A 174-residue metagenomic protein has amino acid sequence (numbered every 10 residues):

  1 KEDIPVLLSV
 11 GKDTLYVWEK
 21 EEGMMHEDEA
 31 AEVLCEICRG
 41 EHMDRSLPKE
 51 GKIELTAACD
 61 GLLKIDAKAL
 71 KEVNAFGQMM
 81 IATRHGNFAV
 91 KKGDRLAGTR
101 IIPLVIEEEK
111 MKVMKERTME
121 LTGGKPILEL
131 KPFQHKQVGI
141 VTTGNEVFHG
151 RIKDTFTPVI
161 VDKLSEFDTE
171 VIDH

Functional and structural regions predicted by a protein language model:
K1-V113: Phosphate-interaction motifs
T14, T56, T83, T99 (+5 more regions): Residue-identity detector for threonine
G40-H42, M79-I81, L121-G124, K163-F167: Glycine-rich loops and low-complexity Gly/Arg-rich segments that provide flexible linkers or classic glycine-based
V105-Q134: Short N-terminal or domain-adjacent regulatory/targeting segments
G124-H174: Glycine-rich phosphate/diphosphate-binding loop of Rossmann-like nucleotide-binding domains
